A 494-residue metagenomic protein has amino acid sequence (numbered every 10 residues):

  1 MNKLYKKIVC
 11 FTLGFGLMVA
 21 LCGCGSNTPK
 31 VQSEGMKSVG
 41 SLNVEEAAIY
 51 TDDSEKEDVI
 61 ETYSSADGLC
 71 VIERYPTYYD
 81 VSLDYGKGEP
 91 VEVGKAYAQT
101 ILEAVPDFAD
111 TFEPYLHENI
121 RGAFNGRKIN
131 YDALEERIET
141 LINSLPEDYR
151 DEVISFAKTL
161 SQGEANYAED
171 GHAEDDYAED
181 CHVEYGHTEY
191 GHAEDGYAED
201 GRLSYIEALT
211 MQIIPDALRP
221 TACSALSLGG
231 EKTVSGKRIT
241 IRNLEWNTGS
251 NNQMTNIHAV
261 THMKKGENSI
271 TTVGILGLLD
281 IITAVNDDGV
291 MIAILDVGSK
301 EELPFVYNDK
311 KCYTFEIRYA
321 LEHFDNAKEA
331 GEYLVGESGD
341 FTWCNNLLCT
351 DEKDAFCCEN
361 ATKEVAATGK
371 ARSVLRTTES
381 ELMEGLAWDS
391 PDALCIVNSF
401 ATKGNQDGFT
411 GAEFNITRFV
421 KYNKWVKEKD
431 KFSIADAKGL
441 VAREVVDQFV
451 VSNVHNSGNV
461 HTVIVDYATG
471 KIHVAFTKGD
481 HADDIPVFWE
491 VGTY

Functional and structural regions predicted by a protein language model:
M1-T12: Bacterial N-terminal signal peptides that target proteins for export
L13, P29, E189, T378-E379: N-terminal compositionally biased, intrinsically disordered segments and leader/signal-like regions
A20-G23: C-terminal motif of bacterial Sec signal peptides marking the signal peptidase cleavage site
G25-N27: Bacterial signal peptide processing site
V31-E164, E194-A222, L321-Y494: C-terminus-biased signal that marks the final domain/tail of proteins
Y167-A198: Long, intrinsically disordered low-complexity tandem-repeat segments
A208-K311, F315-E316, H473-V474: Internal mixed beta-strand/loop scaffold within catalytic domains of large alpha/beta enzymes
